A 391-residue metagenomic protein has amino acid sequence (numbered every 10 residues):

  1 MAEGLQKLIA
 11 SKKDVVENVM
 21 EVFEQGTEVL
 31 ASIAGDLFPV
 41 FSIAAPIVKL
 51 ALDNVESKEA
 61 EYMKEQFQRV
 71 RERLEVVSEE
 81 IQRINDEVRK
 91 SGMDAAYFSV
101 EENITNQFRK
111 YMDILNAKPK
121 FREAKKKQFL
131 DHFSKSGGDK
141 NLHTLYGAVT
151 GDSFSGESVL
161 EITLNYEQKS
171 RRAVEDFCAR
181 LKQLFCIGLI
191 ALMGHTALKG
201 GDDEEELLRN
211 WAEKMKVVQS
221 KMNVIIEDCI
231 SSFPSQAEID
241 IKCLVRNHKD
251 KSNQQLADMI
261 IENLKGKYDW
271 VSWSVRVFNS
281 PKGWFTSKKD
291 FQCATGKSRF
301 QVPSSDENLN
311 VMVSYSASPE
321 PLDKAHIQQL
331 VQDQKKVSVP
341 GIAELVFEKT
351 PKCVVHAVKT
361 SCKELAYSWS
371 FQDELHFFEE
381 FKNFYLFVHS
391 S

Functional and structural regions predicted by a protein language model:
L5-S78: Membrane-inserting effector segments that mediate pore formation, membrane fusion, or transient membrane insertion
L8-I9, V19-E21, K58-F387: Membrane-insertive, amphipathic helical modules of secreted toxins and fusogens
S390-S391: Short, solvent-exposed mixed-charge patches
